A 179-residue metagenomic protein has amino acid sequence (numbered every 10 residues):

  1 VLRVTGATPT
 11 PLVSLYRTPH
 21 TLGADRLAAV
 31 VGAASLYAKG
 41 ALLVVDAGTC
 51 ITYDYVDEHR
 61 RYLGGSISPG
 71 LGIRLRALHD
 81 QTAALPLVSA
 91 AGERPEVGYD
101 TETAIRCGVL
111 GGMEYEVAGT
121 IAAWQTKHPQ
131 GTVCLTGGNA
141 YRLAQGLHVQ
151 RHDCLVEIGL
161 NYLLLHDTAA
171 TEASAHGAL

Functional and structural regions predicted by a protein language model:
V1-L42, H59-L179: Nucleotide/phosphate-binding catalytic cleft detector across ATP-hydrolyzing and phosphate-transferring enzymes
A7, A47-T49: Short glycine-enriched loops at secondary-structure junctions
V44, I51-V56: Short beta-strand scaffold segments in enzyme catalytic cores
T49-I51, Y141: Gly/Ser/Thr-rich loops at beta-strand to alpha-helix junctions that form or flank small-molecule/cofactor-binding
